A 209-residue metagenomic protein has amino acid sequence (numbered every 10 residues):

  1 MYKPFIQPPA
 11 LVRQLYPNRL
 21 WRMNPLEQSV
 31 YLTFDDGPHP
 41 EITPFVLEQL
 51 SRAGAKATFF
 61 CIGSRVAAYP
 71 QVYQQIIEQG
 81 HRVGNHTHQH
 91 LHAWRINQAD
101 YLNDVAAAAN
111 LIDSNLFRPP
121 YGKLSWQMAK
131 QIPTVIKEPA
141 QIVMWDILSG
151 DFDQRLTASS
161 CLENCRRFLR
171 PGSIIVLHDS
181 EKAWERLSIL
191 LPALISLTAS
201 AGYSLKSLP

Functional and structural regions predicted by a protein language model:
M1, P9-P17, I77, W126 (+2 more regions): Short, compositionally biased "basic patch" segments
M1-L32, P38-A53, A68-Q71, P192-S196 (+1 more regions): N-terminal pre-catalytic segment of deacetylase/amide-hydrolase enzymes
P8-L11, D36-G37, F60-I62, F152-R155: Short, flexible loop segments at the rims of nucleotide/cofactor-binding pockets, characterized by
M23, V46-G54, V66-G84, N110 (+2 more regions): Acidic (Asp/Glu)-rich catalytic clusters
E27-V30, A53-A57, Q79-R82, D113-N115 (+3 more regions): Short, well-ordered coil/turn segments that N-cap beta-strands
L32-F34, T58-C61, L116-R118, V176-H178: Short catalytic-loop micro-motif centered on adjacent basic/acidic residues
D35, H86: Short, conserved phosphate/pyrophosphate- and ester-handling motifs at nucleotide-, phospho-/glycolipid
A67-A68, H88-S204, P209: Catalytic domains of cell-wall/extracellular-matrix polysaccharide-remodeling enzymes, centered on de-N-acetylation
